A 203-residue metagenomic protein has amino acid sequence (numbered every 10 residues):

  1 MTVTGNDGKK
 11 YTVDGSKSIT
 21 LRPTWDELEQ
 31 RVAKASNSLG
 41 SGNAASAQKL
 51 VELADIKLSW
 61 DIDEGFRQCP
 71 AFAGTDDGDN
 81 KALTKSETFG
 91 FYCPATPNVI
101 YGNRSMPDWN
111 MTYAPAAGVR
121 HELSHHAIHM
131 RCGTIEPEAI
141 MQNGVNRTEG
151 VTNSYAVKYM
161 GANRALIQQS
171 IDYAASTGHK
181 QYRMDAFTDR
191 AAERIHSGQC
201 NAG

Functional and structural regions predicted by a protein language model:
M1-A82, Q199: A metal-dependent hydrolase signature that marks the N-terminal structural subdomain at the beginning of catalytic folds
W25-L28, V32, K81, D108-A117 (+3 more regions): Solvent-exposed, acidic/flexible segments
K34-N37, S105-W109, E138-G144: Second-shell loop/turn segments in exported
A44-L53, L58-D61, I135-P137, N163-A175: Surface-exposed patches in mature extracellular/periplasmic domains of secreted proteins
C69-A114, H129-M130: Active-site scaffold of zinc-dependent metalloenzymes
A114-H126: Short alpha-helical catalytic segment bearing the HExxH-like zincin motif of zinc-dependent metalloproteases
L123-I140, R147, V151, K158-A162: Catalytic Zn2+-binding segment of zinc metalloproteases
V145, M160-G203: Long, well-structured alpha-helical subdomains associated with metal-dependent extracellular/ecto-lumenal hydrolases
